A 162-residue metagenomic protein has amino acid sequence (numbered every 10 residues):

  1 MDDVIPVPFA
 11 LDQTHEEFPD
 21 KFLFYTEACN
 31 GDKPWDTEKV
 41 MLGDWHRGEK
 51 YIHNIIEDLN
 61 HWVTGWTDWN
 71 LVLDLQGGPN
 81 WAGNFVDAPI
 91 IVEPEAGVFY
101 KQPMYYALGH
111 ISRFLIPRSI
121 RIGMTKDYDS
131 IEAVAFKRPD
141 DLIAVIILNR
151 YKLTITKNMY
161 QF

Functional and structural regions predicted by a protein language model:
M1-T37, N54: Glycoside hydrolase catalytic-domain groove-lining segments
A10, P34, G77-G78, I146 (+1 more regions): Extended hydrophobic-aromatic, low-complexity segments
A10-Q13, E38, G123-M124, K157-Q161: Composition- and surface-driven signal marking solvent-exposed, interaction-prone regions in large proteins
A10-T14, H53-I56, I131-A135, I146: Generic recognition of flexible, low-complexity loop/linker segments
F18-L23, H61-W66, P117, D140-L142: Loop/turn elements at helix/coil->beta-strand transitions in domains of secreted/extracellular proteins
Y25-A107, G123-D127: Aromatic/acidic polysaccharide-binding cleft in carbohydrate-active enzymes
A107-F114: Short, Φ-rich (hydrophobic/aromatic) sequence segments
R113, T125-F162: Carbohydrate-binding surface patches
